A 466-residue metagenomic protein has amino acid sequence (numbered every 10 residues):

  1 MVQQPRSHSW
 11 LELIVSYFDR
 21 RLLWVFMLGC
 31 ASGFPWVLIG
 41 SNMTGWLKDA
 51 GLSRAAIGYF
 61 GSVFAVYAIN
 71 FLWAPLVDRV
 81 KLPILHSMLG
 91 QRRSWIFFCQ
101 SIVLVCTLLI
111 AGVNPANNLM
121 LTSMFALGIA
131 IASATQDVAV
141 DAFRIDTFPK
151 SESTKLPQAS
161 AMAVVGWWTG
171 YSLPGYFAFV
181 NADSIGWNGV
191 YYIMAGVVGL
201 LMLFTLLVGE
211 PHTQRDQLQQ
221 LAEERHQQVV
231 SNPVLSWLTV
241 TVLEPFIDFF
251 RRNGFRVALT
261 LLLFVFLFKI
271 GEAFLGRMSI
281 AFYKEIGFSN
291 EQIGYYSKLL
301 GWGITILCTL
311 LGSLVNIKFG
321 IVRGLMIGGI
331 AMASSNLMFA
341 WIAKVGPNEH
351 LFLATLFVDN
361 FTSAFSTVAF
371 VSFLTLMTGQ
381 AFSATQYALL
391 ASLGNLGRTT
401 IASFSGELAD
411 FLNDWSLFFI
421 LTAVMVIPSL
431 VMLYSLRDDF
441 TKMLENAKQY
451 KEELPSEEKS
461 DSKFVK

Functional and structural regions predicted by a protein language model:
M1-D19, A111-M124, T135, T147-F274 (+2 more regions): Intracellular loop-helix junctions on the cytosolic face of multi-pass helical membrane proteins
S7-Y67, L259-F264, F268-F282, G294: Helix-loop boundary and gating motifs at the non-cytosolic
V66-W73, Y295-I317, G328, S335 (+1 more regions): Transmembrane alpha-helices of Major Facilitator/SLC transporters
N70-M88, A182, L307-G324, A409-D410: Helix-to-loop junctions at the C-terminal end of transmembrane segments in multipass secondary transporters
M88-I96, V180-V197, E407-P428: A membrane-interface helix-boundary motif in multi-pass transporters
S94-A116, I330-P347: C-terminal ends and interior cores of transmembrane alpha-helices in multi-pass membrane transporters/permeases
R323-F370: C-terminal transmembrane helical hairpin of 12-TM major facilitator-type secondary transporters
M377-D410: A late C-terminal transmembrane helix in Major Facilitator Superfamily
